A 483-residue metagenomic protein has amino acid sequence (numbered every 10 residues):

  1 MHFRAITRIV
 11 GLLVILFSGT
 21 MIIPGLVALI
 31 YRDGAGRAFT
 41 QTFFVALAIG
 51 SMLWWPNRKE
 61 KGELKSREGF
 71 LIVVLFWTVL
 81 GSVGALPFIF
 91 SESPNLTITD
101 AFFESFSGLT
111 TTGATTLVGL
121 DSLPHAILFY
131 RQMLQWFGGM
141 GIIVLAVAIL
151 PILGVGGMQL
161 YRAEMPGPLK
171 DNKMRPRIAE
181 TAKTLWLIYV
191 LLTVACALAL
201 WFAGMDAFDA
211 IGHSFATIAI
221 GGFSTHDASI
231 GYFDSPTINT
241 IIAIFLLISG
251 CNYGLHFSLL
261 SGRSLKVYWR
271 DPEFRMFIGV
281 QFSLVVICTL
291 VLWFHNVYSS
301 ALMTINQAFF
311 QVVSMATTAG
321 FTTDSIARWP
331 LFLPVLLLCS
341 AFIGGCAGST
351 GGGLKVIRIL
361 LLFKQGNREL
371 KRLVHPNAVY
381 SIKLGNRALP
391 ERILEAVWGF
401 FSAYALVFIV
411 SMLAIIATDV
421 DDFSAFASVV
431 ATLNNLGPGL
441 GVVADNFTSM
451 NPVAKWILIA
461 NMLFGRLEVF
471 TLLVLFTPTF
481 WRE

Functional and structural regions predicted by a protein language model:
M1-E483: Membrane-proximal intracellular helices of multi-pass ion channels
